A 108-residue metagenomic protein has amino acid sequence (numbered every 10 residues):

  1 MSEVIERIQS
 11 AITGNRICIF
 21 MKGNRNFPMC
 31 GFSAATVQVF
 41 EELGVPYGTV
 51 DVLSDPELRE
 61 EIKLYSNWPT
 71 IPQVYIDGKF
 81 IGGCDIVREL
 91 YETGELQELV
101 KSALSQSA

Functional and structural regions predicted by a protein language model:
M1-V4, S105-A108: N-terminal organelle transit peptides
E6, R59-L64: TIR-domain catalytic/interaction hotspot
Q9-P46: Local sequence-structure signature of Cys/Sec-based thiol-disulfide redox active-site neighborhoods
F20, Q73-D77: Acidic beta-strand-to-loop metal/phosphate-binding motif
E41-E60: Thiol-based oxidoreductase modules, predominantly thioredoxin-like and allied folds used for disulfide exchange
L64-T70: Thiol/disulfide oxidoreductase modules built on the thioredoxin-like
I76-Q106: Non-catalytic, surface beta->alpha helical segment in thiol-disulfide oxidoreductase systems
